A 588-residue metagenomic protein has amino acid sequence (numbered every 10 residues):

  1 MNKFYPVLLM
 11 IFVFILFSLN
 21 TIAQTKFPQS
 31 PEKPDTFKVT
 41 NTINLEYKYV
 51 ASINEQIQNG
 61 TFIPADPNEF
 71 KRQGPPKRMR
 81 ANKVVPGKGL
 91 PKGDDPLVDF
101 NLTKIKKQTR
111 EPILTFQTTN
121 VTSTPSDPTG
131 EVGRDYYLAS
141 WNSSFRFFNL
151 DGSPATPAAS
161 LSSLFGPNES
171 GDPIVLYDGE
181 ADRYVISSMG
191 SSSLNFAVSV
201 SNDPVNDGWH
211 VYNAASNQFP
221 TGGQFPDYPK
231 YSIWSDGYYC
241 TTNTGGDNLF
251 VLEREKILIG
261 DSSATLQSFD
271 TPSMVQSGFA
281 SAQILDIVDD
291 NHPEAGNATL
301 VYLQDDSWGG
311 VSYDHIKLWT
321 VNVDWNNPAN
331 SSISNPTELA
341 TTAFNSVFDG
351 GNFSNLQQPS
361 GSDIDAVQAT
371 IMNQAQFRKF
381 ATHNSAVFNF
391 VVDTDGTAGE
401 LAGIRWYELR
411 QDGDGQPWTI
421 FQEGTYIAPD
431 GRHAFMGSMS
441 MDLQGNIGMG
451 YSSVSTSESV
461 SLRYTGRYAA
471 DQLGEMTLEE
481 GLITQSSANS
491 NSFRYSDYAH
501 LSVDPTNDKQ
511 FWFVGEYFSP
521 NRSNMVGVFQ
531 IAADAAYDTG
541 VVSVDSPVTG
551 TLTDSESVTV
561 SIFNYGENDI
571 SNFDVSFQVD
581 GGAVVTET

Functional and structural regions predicted by a protein language model:
M1-P28, S555: Bacterial Sec-dependent N-terminal signal peptides
P6, F12-F14, K38, Y49 (+6 more regions): Detector for intrinsically disordered, low-structure N-terminal pre-sequences
P6, R80, M439, T559-V560: Intrinsically disordered, low-complexity segments enriched in glycine/proline and serine/threonine
L8, L16-T21, D66, G74 (+2 more regions): Prokaryotic Sec-type signal peptides and long signal-anchor helices with extended Leu/Ile/Val-rich h-regions
L19, L161-S163, Q485-N491, V544-P547 (+2 more regions): Compositionally biased regions
Q24-D534: C-terminal PAP-associated
D534-T588: Extracellular/luminal regions of secreted and cell-surface proteins that mediate adhesion/ECM remodeling
